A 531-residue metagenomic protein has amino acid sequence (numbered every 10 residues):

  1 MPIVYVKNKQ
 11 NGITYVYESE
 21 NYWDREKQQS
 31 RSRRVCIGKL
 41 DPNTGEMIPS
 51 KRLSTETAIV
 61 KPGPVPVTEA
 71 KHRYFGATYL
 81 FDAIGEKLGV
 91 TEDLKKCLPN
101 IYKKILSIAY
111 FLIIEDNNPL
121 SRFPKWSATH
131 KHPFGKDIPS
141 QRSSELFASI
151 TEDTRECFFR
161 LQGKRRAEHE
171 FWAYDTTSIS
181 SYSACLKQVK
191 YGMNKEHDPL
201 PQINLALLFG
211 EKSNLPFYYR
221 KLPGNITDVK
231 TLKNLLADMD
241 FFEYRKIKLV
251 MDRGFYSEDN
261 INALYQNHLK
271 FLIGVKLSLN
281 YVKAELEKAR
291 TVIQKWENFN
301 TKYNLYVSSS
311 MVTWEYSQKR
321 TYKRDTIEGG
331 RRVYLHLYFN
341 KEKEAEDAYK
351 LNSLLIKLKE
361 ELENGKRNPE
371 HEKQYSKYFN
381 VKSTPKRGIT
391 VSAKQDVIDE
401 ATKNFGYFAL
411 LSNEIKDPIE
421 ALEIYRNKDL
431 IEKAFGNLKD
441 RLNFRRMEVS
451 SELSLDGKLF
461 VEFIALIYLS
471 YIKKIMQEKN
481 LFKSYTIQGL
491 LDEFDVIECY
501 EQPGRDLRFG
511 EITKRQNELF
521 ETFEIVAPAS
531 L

Functional and structural regions predicted by a protein language model:
M1-Q188, A206-Y218, P223-N225, K233 (+6 more regions): Dynamic "connector" segments at or just before major functional cores
R25, H130-K136, E168, E211-L215 (+4 more regions): Secondary-structure transition/capping motifs at alpha-helix termini and the adjoining loop/turn into the next element
E170, P199-Q202, A206, D399-T402 (+2 more regions): Secondary-structure capping and boundary motifs in well-ordered enzyme cores
P199-K212, N225-D240, I431, F435: Structured alpha-helical segments in the cores of large, soluble enzyme domains
P201, Y219-K221, H268-I424, D492-L531: An anionic, glycine-rich sequence signature occurring as long contiguous blocks
R220-K221, I226-N234, F241-Y244, F255 (+3 more regions): Catalytic or ion-translocation cores adjacent to nucleophile or general acid/base/metal-coordination motifs in diverse
A421-E448: Short amphipathic alpha-helical "interface-anchor" segments enriched in bulky aromatics
